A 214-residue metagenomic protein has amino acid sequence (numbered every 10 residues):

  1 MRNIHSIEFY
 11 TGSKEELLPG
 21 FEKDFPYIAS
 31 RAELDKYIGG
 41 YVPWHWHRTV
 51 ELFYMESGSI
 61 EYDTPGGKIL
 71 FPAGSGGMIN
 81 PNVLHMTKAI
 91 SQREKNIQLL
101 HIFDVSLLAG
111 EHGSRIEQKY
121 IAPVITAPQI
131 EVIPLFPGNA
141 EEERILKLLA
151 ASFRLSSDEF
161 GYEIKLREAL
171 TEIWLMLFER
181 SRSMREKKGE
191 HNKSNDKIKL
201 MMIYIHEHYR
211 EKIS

Functional and structural regions predicted by a protein language model:
M1-G76, N82-V83, Q118, Q129: Generic protein-terminus/edge-of-domain signal
I28, P123-V124, L148, L155 (+1 more regions): Residues that form generic nucleotide/phosphate-binding pockets
G39-W46, D63, K88-I90, G110-G113 (+1 more regions): Short histidine-centered beta-strand/loop micro-motifs that create catalytic or ligand/metal-coordination sites
E61, M86, H208: Detector for the N-terminal beta1/A-loop initiation region of ABC nucleotide-binding domains
N82-L107, G113-I116: Ligand-binding loop in jelly-roll beta-barrel domains
R115-L146: Aromatic/histidine-rich interaction motifs
E131-E142, L155-K212: Short, Lys/Arg-enriched, Trp-marked, Pro/Gly-tolerant hinge/linker segments that flank
L146-A150, M201: Short, Lys/Arg-enriched alpha-helical recognition elements, typified by the DNA-recognition helix
